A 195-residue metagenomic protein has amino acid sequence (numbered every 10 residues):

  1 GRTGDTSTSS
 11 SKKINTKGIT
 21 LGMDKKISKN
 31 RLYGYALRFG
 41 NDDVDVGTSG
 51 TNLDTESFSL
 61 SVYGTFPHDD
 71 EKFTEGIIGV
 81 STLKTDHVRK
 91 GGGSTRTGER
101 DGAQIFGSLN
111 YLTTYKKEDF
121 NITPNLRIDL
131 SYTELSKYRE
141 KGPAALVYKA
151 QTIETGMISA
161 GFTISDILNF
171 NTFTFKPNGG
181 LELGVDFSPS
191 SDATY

Functional and structural regions predicted by a protein language model:
R2-Y195: Membrane translocator/pore-forming domains, dominated by Gram-negative outer-membrane beta-barrels
